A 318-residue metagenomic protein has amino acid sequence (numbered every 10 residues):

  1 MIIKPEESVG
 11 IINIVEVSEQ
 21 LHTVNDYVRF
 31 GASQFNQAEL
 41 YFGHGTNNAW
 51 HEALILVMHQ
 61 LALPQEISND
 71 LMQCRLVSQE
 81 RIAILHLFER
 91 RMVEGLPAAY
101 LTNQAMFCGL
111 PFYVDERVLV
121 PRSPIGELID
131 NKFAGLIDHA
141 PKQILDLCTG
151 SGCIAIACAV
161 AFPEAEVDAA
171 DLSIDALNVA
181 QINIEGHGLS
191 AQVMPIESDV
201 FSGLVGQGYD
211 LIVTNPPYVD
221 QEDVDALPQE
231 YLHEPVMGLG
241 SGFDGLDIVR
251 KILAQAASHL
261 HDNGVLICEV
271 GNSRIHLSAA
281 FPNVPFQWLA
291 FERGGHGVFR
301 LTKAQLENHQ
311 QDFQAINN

Functional and structural regions predicted by a protein language model:
I2-C108: N-terminal auxiliary segments of SAM/dcSAM-dependent transferases
L21, W50, V77-S78, L119-R122 (+3 more regions): Short, solvent-exposed loop/helix junctions and linker helices that flank or host conserved functional motifs
A38-G43, K132-H139, G188, L260: Alpha-helix termini
L56, G95, I125, I154 (+3 more regions): Residue-level signal for inorganic ion chemistry
D70-L76, I82-E164, I174-V179: SAM-dependent Rossmann-like transferase core, predominantly class I methyltransferases with a strong bias toward
D130, E164-E166, A170-N318: S-adenosylmethionine
